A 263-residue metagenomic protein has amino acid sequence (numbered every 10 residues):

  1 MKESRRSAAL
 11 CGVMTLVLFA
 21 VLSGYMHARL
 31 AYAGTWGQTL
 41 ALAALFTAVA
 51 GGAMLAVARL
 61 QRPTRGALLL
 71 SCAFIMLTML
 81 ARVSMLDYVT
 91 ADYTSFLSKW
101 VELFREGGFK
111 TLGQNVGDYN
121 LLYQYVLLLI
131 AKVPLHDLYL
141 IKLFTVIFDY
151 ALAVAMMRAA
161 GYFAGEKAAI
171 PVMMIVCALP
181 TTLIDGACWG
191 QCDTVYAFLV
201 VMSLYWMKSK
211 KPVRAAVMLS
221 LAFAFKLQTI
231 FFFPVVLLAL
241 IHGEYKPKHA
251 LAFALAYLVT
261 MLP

Functional and structural regions predicted by a protein language model:
M1-V83, G161-Y162, A169: Start-transfer (signal-anchor) and selected internal transmembrane alpha helices of multi-pass inner/ER membrane
T78, V172-T181, L219, F223: Short helix- or helix-capping micro-motifs that position conserved polar/aromatic residues at function-defining sites
L86-W100, Q114-V126: Extracytoplasmic catalytic/substrate-binding loops of multi-pass membrane glycan-assembly enzymes
L143-A164: Transmembrane-helix motifs of polytopic, lipid-linked glycan transferases
A155-R158, V195-P212: Specific aromatic-rich, kink-prone transmembrane helix
A187-V195: Short acidic/glycine- and proline-prone juxtamembrane loop motifs at membrane-interface regions of multi-pass membrane
V213, V217-L240, P263: Transmembrane helices and adjacent periplasmic/lumenal helix-loop junctions of polyprenol-phosphate-dependent
F231-L258: Perimembrane helix-loop-helix junctions
